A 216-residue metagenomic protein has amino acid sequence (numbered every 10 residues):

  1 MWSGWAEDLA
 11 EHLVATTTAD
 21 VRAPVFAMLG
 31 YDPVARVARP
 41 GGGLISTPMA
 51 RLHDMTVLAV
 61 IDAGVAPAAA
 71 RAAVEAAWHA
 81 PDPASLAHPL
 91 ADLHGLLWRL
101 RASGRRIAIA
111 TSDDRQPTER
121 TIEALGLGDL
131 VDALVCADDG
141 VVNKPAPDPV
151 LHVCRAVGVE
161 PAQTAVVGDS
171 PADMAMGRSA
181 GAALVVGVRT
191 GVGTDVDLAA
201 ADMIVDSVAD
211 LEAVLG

Functional and structural regions predicted by a protein language model:
M1-A91: N-terminal helical cap/lid subdomain that shapes the substrate entry/recognition surface in HAD-like hydrolases
A27-M28, M49, A69-A72, R106 (+3 more regions): Short, flexible segments with low predicted structural confidence
L29, P33-R39, A70-A77, A84 (+8 more regions): Residue-level signal for well-ordered alpha-helical segments
G41, I45, D82, I107 (+3 more regions): Generic anion/oxyanion-binding catalytic loop in active/binding sites
S46-A50, A68, H79-I109, R115-E119 (+1 more regions): Short, acidic loop-to-helix structural element flanking the phosphoryl-transfer center in phosphate-processing enzymes
H94-A102, R115, E119-G216: Asp-based, Mg2+/Mn2+-dependent phosphohydrolase catalytic module
